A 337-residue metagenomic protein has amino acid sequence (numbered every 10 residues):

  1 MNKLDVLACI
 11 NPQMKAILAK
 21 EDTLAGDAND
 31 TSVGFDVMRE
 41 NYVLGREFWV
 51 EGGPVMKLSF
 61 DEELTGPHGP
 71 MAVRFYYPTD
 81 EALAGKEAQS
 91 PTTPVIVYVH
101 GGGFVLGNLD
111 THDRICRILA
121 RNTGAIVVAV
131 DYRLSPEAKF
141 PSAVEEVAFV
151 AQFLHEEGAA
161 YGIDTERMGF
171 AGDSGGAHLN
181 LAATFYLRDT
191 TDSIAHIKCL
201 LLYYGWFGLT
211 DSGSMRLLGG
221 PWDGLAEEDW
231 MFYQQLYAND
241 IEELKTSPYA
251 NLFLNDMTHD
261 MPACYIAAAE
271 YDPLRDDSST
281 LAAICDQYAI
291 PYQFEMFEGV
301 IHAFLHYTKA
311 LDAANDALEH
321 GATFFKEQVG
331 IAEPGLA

Functional and structural regions predicted by a protein language model:
M1-P78, G330-A337: A glycine/proline-hinged amphipathic helix-loop "lid/cap" segment that gates access to hydrophobic ligand pockets
T65-P67, V73-T92, F253-T258: Short beta-strand-to-loop junctions in surface cap/lid or active-site-entrance loops
P91-G101: Short beta-strand element of the alpha/beta-hydrolase
D110-V130: Short amphipathic alpha-helix adjacent to the substrate-entry channel of hydrolases
A138-A160, G321: Alpha/beta-hydrolase active-site loop
H155-F170, T190: Gly/Ser-rich "nucleophile elbow"/oxyanion-hole loop immediately N-terminal to the catalytic nucleophile in hydrolases
T165, L181-A337: Alpha/beta hydrolase fold serine-hydrolase catalytic domain that processes acyl esters and thioesters
G172-A182: Glycine-rich nucleophile elbow surrounding the catalytic serine of serine-hydrolase chemistry
